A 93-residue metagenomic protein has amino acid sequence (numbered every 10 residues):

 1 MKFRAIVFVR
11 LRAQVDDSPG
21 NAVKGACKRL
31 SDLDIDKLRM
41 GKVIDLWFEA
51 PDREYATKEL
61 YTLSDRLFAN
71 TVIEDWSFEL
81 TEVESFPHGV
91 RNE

Functional and structural regions predicted by a protein language model:
M1-E93: Long, contiguous binding/interaction regions
